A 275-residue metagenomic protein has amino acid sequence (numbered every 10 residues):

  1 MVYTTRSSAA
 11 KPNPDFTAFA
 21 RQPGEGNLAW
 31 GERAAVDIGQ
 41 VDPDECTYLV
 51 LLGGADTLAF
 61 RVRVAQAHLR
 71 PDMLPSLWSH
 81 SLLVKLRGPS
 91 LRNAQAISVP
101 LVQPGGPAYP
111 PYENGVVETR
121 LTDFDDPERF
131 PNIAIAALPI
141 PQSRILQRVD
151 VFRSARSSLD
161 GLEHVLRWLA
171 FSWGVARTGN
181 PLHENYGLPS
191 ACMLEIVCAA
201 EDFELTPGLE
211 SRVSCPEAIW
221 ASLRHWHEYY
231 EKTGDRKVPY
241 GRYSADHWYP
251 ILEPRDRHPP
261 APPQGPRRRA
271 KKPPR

Functional and structural regions predicted by a protein language model:
M1-R275: Cysteine-nucleophile amide-bond enzymes
